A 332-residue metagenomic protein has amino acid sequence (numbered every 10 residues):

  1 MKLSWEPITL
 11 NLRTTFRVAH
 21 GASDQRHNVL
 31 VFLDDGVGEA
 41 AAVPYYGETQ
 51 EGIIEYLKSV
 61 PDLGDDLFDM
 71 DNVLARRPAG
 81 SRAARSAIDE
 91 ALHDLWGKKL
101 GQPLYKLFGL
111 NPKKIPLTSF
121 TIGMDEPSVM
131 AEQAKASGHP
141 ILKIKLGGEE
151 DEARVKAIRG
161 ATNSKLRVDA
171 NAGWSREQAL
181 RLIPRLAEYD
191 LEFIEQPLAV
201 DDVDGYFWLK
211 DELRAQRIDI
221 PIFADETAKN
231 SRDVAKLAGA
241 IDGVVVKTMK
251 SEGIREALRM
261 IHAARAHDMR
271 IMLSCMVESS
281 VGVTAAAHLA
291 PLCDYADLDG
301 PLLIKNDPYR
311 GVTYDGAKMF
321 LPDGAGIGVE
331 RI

Functional and structural regions predicted by a protein language model:
M1-A19, S23-D24, N28, S274-I332: Flexible C-terminal active-site loop/helix
G21, F32-L100: Metal- or metallocofactor-binding catalytic centers and their adjacent structured scaffolds across diverse enzyme
G38, G109-L110: Catalytic zinc-binding patch centered on the HExxH motif and its immediate surroundings that defines zinc-dependent
D94-P103, P291-Y295: Short helix-capping/linker segments at secondary-structure and domain boundaries
K98-Q102, P112-I141, D151-E152: Active-site beta->alpha loop and helix N-cap motifs at the rims of alpha/beta catalytic domains
I144, E149-A290, K305-A317: Catalytic core of soluble alpha/beta enzymes
